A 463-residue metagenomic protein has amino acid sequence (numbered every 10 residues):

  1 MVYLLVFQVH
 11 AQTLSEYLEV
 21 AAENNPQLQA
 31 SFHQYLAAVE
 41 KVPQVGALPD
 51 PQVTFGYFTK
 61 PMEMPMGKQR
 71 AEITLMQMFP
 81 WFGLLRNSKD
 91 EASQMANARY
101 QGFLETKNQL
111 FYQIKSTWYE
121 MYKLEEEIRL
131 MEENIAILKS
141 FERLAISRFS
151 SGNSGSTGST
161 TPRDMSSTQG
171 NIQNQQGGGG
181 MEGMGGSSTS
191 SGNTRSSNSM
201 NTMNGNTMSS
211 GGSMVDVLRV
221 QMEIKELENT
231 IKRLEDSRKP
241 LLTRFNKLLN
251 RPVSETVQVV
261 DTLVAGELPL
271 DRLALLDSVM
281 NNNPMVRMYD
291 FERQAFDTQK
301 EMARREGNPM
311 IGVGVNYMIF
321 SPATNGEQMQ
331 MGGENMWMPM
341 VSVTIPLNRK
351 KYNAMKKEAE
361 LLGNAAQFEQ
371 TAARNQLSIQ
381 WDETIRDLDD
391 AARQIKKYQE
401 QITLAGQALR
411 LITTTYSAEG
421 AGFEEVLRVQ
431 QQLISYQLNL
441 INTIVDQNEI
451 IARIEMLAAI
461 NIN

Functional and structural regions predicted by a protein language model:
V9-P61, T74, M78-P80, L84-N87 (+7 more regions): Bacterial Sec-pathway N-terminal export signals of envelope proteins
Q27, Q34, K41, S88 (+28 more regions): Charged, solvent-exposed faces of alpha-helical coiled-coils
Q29-H33, G46, P80-L110, R219 (+5 more regions): Sec/SRP-type N-terminal targeting helices
T54-L84, S88, M165-G205, V260-P269 (+2 more regions): Small/polar, glycine/serine/threonine/aspartate-rich low-complexity segments that form flexible
K107, K139, T168-G177, G183-M184 (+2 more regions): Short segments within alpha-helical structural elements
Q109-S278, D387, A391: Periplasmic alpha-helical coiled-coil/stalk elements that build and connect Gram-negative outer-membrane
E267-L268, R272-P322, W337: Acidic, glycine-rich loop-and-beta core segments that form the ion-binding/anion-interacting portion of active sites
